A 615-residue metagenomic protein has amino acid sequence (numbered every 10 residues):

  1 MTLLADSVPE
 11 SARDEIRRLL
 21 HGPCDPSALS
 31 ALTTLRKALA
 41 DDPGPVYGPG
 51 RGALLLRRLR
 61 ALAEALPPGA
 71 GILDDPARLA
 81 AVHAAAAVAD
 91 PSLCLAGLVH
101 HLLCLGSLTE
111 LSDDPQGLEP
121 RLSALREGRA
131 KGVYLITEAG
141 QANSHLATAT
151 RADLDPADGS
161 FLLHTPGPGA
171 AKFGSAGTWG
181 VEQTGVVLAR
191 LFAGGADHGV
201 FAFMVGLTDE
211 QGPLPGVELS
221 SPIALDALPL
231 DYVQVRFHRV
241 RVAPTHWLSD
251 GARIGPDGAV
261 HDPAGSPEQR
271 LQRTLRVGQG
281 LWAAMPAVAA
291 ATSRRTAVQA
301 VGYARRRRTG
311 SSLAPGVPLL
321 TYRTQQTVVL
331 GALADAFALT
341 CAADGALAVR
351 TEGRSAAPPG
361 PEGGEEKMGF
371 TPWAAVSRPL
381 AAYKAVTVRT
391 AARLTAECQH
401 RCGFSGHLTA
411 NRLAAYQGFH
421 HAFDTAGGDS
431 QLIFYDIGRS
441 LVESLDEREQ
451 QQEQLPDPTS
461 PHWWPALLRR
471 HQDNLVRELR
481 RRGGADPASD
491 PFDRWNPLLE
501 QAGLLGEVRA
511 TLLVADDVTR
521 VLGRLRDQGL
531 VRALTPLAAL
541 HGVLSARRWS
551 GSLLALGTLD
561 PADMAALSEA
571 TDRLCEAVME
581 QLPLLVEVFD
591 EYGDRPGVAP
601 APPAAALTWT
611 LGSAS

Functional and structural regions predicted by a protein language model:
M1-A170, S175-S615: Flavin-dependent oxidoreductase catalytic core characteristic of acyl-CoA dehydrogenase/oxidase-like enzymes
